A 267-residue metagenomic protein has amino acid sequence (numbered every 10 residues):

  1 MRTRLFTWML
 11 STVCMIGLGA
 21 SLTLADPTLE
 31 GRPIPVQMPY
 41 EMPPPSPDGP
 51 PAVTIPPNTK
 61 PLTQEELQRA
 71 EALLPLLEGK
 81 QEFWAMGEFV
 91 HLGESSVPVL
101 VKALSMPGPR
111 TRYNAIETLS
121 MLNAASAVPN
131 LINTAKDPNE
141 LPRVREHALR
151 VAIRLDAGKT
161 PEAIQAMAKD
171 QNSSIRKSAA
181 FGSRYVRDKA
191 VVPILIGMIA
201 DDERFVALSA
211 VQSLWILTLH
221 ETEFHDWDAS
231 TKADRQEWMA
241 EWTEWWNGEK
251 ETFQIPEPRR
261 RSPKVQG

Functional and structural regions predicted by a protein language model:
M1-A25: Sec-dependent N-terminal signal peptides
D26-H91: N-terminal leader/linker segments that initiate helical-solenoid repeat arrays
L29-P33, P61-L74, E94-S105, A124-D137 (+3 more regions): Amphipathic alpha-helical scaffolding segments comprising HEAT/armadillo-like alpha-solenoid repeats
E78, P107-G108, N139-L141, Q171-N172 (+1 more regions): Short inter-helical turns and helix N-cap capping residues of alpha-solenoid HEAT/ARM repeat scaffolds
E82, R112, P142-R145, R176 (+1 more regions): Residue-level detector of extended alpha-helical repeat arrays and alpha-solenoid scaffolds
A85-E88, A115, A148, A179 (+2 more regions): Conserved hydrophobic register position within alpha-solenoid helical repeats
F89-S96, L119, N123, A152 (+5 more regions): Alpha-solenoid repeat junctions
E223-G267: Terminal, low-structured helical/coil segments at or just beyond the last alpha-helical repeat
